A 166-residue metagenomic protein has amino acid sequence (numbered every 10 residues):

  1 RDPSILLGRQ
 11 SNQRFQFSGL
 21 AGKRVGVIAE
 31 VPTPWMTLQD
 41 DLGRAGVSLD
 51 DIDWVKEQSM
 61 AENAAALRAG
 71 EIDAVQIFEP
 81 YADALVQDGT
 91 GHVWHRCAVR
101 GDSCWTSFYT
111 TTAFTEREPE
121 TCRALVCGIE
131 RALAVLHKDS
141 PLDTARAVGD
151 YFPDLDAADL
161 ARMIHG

Functional and structural regions predicted by a protein language model:
R1-A66, D73-E79, H92-R96, D102: Short, glycine-/small- and polar/acidic-enriched structural segments that line small-molecule recognition paths
P3-R14, W105-T121: A bilobed periplasmic-binding-protein/Venus flytrap-type ligand-binding module shared by bacterial periplasmic
S18, M36-D40, A65, A69 (+4 more regions): Solvent-exposed, polar/charged alpha-helical surfaces in well-ordered, non-transmembrane soluble domains, broadly
G43, V86, D150: Short polybasic/polar patches that bind polyanions
G89-H92, P153: N-terminal secretory/targeting leader peptides
S103-T110, V126-E130: Active-site-proximal catalytic alpha-helix in oxidoreductases
E116-G166: Secondary-structure end/capping motifs
